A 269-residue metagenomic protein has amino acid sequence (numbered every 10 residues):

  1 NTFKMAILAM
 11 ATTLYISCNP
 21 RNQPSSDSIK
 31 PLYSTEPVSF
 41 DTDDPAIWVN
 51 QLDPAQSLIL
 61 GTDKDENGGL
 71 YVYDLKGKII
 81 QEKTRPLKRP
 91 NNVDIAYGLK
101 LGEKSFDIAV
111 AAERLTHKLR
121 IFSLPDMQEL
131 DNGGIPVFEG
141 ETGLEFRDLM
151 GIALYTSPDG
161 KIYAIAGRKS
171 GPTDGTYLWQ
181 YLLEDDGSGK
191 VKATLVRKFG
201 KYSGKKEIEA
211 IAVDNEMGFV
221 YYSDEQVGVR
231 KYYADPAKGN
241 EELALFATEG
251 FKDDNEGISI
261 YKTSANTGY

Functional and structural regions predicted by a protein language model:
N22-D41, A193-V196: A short helix->beta-strand "capping" segment at the edge of beta-propeller domains
L32-G68: Beta-strand-rich domains and repeat architectures in extracellular enzymes and scaffolds, especially beta-propellers
T35-S39, K83-L87, G140-E145, F199-G204 (+1 more regions): Surface loop/turn motifs at the tips and blade-to-blade linkers of beta-strand repeat domains
D41-A55, N92-S105, D148-K161, E209-G218 (+1 more regions): Structural signature of eukaryotic scaffold interfaces centered on beta-propeller domains
Q51-L52, L99-K100, I121-D131, Y181-V191 (+1 more regions): Short loop/turn segments immediately following beta-strands, especially the blade-tip and inter-blade linker loops
N67-Y71, T116-F122, P172-L182, Q226-Y232: Structural motif
L75-H117: Blade-loop segments of beta-propeller domains
H117-I162, G167-S170: Asp-box/WD-like beta-propeller blade repeats and closely related beta-sheet repeat scaffolds
